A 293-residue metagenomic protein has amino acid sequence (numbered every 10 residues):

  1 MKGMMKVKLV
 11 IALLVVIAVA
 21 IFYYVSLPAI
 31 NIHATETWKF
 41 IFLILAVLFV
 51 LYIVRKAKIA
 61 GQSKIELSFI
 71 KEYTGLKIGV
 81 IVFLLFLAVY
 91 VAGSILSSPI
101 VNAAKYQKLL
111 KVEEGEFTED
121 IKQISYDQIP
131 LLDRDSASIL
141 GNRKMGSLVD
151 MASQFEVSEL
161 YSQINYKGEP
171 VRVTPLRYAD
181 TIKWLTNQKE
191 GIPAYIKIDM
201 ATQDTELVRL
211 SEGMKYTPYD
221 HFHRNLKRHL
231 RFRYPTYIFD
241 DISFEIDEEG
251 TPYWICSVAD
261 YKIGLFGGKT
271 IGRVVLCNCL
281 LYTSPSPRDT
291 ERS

Functional and structural regions predicted by a protein language model:
A12-Q62: Membrane-embedded alpha-helical segments of integral membrane proteins
V47-F83: Cytosolic-side transmembrane helix boundary signature
V80-G93: Hydrophobic membrane-insertion alpha-helices, especially the h-region of bacterial N-terminal signal peptides
L96-D120: Alpha-helical transmembrane signal-anchor/signal-peptide segments
I124-Y166, S211-F244, S293: Short, non-transmembrane alpha-helical segments in secretory-pathway proteins
A152-Q188, D241-V275: Exposed beta-strand-loop-beta-strand "reactive/processing" segments of non-cytosolic proteins
K183-V208, G268-S284: A short, surface-exposed beta-strand/turn
P287-R292: Single conserved hydrophobic/aromatic residue that forms the stacking wall/gate of nucleotide- or nucleobase-binding
